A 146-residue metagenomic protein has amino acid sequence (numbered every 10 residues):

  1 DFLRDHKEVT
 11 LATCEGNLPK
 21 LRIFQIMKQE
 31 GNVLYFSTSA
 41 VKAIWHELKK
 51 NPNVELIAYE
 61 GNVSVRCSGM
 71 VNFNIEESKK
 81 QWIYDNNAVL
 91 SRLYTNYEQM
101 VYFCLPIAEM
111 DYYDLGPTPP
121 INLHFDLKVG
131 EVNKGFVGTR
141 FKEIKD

Functional and structural regions predicted by a protein language model:
F2-G16, V54-A58: A short, Trp-centered hydrophobic/proline-enriched beta-strand micro-motif
T10, V33-Y35, D111: General beta-strand recognition
G16, V41, E109: Short, glycine/serine-rich, charged loops/turns that create anion-binding and catalytic segments at active sites
I23-Q25: Conserved beta-strand in the GNAT
M27-N62: A short mixed-secondary-structure module that forms the rim of ligand-binding clefts
R66-D146: Charged, gly/pro-rich active-site loop segments
